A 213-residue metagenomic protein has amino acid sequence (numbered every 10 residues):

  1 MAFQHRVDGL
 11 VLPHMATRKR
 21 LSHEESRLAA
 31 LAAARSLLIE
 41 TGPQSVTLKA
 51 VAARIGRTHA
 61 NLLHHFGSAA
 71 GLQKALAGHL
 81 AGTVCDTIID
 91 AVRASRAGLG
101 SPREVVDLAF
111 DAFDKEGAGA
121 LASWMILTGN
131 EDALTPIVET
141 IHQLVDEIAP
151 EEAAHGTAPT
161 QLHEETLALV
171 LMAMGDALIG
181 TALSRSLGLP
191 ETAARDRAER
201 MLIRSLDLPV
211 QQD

Functional and structural regions predicted by a protein language model:
M1-E25, D213: N-terminal intrinsically disordered/low-complexity leader segments
A29, A33-G71, A75: Helix-turn-helix
A33-T41, T87-A94, L121, M125 (+2 more regions): Solvent-exposed, amphipathic alpha-helical segments
A75, D86-G119, P159-L162, T166: Hydrophobic alpha-helical connector segments
H79, T83, A112, E116 (+1 more regions): Phosphate/oxyanion-binding loops and surfaces in catalytic or ligand/nucleic-acid-binding neighborhoods
D86, R103-P150: Short secondary-structure transition hinges
E131-E139, E151-D213: Hydrophobic/aromatic-rich alpha-helical bundle segments in the mid-to-C-terminal region
